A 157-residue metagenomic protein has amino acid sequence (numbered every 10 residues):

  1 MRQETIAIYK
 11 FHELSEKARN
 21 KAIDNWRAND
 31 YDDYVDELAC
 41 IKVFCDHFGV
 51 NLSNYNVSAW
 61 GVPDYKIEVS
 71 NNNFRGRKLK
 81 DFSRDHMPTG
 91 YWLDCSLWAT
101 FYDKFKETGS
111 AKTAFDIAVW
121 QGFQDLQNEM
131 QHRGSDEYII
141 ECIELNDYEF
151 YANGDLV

Functional and structural regions predicted by a protein language model:
M1-V157: Alpha-helical propensity feature that highlights long, continuous alpha-helices across diverse contexts
